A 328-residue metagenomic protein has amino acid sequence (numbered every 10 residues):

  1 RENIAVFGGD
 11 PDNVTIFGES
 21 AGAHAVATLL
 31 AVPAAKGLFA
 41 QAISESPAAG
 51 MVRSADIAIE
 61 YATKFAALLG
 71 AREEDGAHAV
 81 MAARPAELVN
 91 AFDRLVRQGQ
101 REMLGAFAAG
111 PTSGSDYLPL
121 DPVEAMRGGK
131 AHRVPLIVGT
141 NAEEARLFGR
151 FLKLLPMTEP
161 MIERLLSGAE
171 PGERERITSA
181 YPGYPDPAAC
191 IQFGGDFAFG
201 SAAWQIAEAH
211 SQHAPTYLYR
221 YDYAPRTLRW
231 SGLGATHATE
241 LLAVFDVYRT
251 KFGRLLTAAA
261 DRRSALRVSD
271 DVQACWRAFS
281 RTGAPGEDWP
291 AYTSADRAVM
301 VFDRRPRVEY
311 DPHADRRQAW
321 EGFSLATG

Functional and structural regions predicted by a protein language model:
E2, V6, N13, K36 (+3 more regions): Substrate-access "cap/lid" subdomains that shape and gate the entrance to catalytic or ligand-binding pockets
N13-T15, V299: Residues at or immediately flanking beta-strands
G18-G22: Gly/Ala-rich beta-loop-alpha elbow adjacent to hydrolase catalytic centers
A23-A35: Short glycine-enriched nucleophile-adjacent loop and the immediately C-terminal alpha-helix near the catalytic center
A131-T178, P225, R263-R267, Q273 (+1 more regions): C-terminal, loop-rich substrate-recognition/catalytic regions characterized by aromatic stacking residues
E170-A202, A207-Q212, Y217-Y223: Alpha/beta-hydrolase fold catalytic core
S201-G328: Mobile gating loops/cap/lid regions near enzyme active sites that modulate substrate access
